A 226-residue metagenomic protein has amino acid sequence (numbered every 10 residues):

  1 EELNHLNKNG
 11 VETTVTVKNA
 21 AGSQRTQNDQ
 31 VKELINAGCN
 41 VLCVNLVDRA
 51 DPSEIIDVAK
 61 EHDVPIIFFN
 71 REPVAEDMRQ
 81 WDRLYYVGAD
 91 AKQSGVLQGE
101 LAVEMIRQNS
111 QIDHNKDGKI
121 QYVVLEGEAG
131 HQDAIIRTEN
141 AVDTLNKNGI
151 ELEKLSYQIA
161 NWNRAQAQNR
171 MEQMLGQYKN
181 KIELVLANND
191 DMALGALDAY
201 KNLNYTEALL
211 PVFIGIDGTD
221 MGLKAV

Functional and structural regions predicted by a protein language model:
E1-V226: A residue-level marker of the well-folded mature domains of exported/periplasmic proteins
